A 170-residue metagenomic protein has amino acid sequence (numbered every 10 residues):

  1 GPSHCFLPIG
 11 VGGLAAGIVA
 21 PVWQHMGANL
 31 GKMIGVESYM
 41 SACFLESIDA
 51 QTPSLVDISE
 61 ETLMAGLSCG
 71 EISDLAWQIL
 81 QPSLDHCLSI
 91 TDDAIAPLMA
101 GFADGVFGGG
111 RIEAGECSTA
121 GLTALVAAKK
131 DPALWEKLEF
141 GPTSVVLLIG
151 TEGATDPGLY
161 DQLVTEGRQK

Functional and structural regions predicted by a protein language model:
G1-P82, E136-K170: Glycine-rich phosphate/pyrophosphate-binding loop at beta-loop-alpha junctions
I72-G141: Active-site-adjacent helical/loop segments in soluble small-molecule enzymes
